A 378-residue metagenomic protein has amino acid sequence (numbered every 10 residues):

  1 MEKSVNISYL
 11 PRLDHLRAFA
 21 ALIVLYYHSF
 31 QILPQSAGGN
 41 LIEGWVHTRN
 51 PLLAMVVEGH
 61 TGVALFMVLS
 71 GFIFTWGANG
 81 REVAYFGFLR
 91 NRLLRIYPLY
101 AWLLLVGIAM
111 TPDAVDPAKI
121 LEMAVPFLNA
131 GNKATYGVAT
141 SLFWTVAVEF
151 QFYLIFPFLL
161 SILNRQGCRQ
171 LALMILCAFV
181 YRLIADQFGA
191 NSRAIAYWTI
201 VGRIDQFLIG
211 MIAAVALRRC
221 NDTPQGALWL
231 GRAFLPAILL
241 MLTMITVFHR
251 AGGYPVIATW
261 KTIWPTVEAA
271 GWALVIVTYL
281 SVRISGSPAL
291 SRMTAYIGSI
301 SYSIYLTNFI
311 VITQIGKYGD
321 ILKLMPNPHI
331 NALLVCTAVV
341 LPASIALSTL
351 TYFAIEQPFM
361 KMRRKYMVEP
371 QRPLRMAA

Functional and structural regions predicted by a protein language model:
E2-R12, Y26-G59, T75-G87, G131-A134 (+4 more regions): Alpha-helical transmembrane segments in multi-pass integral membrane proteins
D14, A18-A21, V63, S70 (+7 more regions): Residues within membrane-spanning alpha-helices of integral membrane proteins, especially the hydrophobic core/packing
A21-Y27, C168-Q187, F234-I245: Small-polar-interrupted transmembrane alpha-helices in polytopic inner-membrane proteins
H28, F66-M67, F72-W76, L94-K119 (+2 more regions): Specific transmembrane helices
T75-N79, I96, M110-D113, P126-V180 (+3 more regions): Hydrophobic alpha-helical segments with transmembrane-like composition
Y85, L89-Y97, A101, G298: Interfacial transmembrane-helix starts/ends
P117-N129, T313-G316: Short hydrophobic, aromatic-rich alpha-helical segments embedded in or entering the lipid bilayer of multi-pass
